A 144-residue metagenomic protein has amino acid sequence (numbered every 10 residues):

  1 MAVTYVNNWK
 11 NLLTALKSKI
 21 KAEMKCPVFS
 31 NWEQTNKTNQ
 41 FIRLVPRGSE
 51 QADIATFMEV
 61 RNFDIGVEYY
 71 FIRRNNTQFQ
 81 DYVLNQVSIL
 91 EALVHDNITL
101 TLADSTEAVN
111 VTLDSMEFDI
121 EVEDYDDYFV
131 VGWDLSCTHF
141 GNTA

Functional and structural regions predicted by a protein language model:
M1-W32, R47-A144: Charged, amphipathic alpha-helical segments and their flanking helix caps
T38-G48: A short, hydrophobic beta-strand-centered structural micro-motif
